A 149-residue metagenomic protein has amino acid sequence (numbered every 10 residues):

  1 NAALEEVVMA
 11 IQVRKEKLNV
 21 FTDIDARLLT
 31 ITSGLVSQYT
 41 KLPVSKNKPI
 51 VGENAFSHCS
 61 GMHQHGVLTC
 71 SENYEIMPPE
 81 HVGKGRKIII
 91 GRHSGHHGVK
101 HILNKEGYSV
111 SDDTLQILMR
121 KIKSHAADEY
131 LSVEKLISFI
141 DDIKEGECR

Functional and structural regions predicted by a protein language model:
N1-I11: FAD-binding core of FAD-dependent oxidoreductases, characterized by glycine-rich FAD pyrophosphate-binding loops
M9, K15-R149: A mid-to-C-terminal "edge-of-domain" accessory segment
